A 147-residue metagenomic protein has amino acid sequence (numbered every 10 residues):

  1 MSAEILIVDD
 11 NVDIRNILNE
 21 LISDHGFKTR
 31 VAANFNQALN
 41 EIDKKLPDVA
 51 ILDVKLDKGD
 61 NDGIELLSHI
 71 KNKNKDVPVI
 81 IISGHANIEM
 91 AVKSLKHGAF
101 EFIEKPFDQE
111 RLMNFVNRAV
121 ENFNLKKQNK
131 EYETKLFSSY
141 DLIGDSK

Functional and structural regions predicted by a protein language model:
V12-R30: Two-component/phosphorelay signaling modules centered on CheY-like receiver
G26-F35, E41: Short hydrophobic/Thr-rich beta-strand motif most characteristic of the beta2 strand and flanking loop of CheY-like
N40, D60-D76, K93: Short amphipathic alpha-helix used as the core "switch/output" element in two-component signaling
K45-I51, L56: Active-site beta3 strand of CheY-like receiver
N87-E89, F107-V116: C-terminal output helix
E133-K147: AAA+ ATPase active-site-proximal loops
